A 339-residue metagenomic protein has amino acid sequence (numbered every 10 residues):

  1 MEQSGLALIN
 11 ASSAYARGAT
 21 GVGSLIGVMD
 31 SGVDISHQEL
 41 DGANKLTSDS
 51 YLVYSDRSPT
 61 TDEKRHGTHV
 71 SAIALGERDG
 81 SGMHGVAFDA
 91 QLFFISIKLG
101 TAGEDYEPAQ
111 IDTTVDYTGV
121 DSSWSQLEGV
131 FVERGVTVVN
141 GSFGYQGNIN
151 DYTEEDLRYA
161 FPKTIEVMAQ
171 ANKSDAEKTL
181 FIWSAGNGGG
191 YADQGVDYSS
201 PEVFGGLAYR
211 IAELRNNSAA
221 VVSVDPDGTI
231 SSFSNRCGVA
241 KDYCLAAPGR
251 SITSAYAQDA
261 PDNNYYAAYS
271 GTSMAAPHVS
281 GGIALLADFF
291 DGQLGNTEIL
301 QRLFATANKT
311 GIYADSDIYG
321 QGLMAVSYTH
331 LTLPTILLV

Functional and structural regions predicted by a protein language model:
E2, S12-D49, S55-G119, R134 (+7 more regions): Subtilisin-like serine protease catalytic core
E2-G5, N10, V136-N140, N217-A220 (+2 more regions): C-terminal subdomain of the subtilisin-like protease fold in secreted/lumenal serine endopeptidases
A11, G67, S71, W124-E128 (+5 more regions): Extracytoplasmic/secreted envelope proteins and their assembly/folding machinery, especially bacterial periplasmic
Y15, T20-V22, E77, I97-E213 (+2 more regions): Substrate-binding/access-modulating region of protease and related hydrolase catalytic domains
S31-I35, D79-G80, K98-T101, G144-N148 (+5 more regions): Solvent-exposed loop/turn segments at secondary-structure junctions within structured extracellular/periplasmic domains
Q38-L40, K45, S223-M274: Catalytic-core environment of secreted peptidases
I95-K98, G249-D317: Hydrolase catalytic cores
